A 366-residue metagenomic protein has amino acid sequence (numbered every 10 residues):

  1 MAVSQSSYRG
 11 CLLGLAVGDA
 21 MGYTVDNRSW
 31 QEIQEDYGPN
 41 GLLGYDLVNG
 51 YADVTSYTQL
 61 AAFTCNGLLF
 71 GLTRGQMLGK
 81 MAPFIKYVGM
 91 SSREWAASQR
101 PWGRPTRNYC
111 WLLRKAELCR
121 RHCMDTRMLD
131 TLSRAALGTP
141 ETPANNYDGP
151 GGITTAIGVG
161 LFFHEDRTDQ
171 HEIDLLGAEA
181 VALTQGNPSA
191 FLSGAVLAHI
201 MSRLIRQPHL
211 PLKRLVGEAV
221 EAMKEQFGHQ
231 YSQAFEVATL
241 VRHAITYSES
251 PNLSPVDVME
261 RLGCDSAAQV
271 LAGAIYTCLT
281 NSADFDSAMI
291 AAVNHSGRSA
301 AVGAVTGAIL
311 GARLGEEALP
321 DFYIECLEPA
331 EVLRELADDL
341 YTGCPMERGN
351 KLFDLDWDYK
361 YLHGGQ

Functional and structural regions predicted by a protein language model:
M1-Q366: Structured, active/binding-site neighborhoods that engage oxygen-rich ligands
